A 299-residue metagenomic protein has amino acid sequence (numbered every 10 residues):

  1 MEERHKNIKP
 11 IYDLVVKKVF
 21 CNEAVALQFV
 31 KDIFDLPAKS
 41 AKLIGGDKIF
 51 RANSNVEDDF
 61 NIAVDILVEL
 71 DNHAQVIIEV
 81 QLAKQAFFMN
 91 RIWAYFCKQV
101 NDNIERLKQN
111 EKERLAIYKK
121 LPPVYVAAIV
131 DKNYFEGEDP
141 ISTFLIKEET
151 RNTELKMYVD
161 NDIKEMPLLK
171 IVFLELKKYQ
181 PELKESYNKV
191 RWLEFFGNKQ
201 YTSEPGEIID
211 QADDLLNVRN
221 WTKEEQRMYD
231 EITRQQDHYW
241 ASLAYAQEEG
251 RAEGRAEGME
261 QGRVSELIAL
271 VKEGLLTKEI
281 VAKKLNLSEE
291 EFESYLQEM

Functional and structural regions predicted by a protein language model:
M1-M299: Elongated, amphipathic alpha-helical interaction scaffolds
